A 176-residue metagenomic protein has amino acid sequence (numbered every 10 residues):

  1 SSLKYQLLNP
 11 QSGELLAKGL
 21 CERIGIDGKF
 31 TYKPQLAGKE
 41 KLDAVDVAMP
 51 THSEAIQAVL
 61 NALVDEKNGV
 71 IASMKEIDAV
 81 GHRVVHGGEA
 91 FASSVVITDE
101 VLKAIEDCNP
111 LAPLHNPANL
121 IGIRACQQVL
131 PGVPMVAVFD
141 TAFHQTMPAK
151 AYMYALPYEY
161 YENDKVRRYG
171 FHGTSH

Functional and structural regions predicted by a protein language model:
S2-M49: Short glycine-rich, Thr/Ser-proximal phosphate-binding strand/loop in the N-terminal lobe of ATP-dependent enzymes
Q11, L16, M74, L130-G132: Short, well-ordered coil/turn elements that cap or connect secondary structure elements
G13, I26-K29, L102, P110 (+4 more regions): Short capping/connector residues at structural and topological boundaries
L15, M49-S53, Q57, V95 (+4 more regions): Electropositive phosphate-/nucleotide-binding environments in soluble metabolic enzymes
K41-D46, A104-N109, E162-V166: Short glycine/proline- and acidic residue-enriched helix-loop micro-motifs that form flexible lids or anion-recognition
K41-S73: A structured beta-alpha segment of the ubiquitous adenosine-cofactor-binding alpha/beta core
L63, K67-H115, V136, F143-A151: Short beta-strand-loop/turn "lid" adjacent to the catalytic site in phosphate-handling enzymes
N116, L120-H176: ATP-dependent carbohydrate kinase catalytic cores
